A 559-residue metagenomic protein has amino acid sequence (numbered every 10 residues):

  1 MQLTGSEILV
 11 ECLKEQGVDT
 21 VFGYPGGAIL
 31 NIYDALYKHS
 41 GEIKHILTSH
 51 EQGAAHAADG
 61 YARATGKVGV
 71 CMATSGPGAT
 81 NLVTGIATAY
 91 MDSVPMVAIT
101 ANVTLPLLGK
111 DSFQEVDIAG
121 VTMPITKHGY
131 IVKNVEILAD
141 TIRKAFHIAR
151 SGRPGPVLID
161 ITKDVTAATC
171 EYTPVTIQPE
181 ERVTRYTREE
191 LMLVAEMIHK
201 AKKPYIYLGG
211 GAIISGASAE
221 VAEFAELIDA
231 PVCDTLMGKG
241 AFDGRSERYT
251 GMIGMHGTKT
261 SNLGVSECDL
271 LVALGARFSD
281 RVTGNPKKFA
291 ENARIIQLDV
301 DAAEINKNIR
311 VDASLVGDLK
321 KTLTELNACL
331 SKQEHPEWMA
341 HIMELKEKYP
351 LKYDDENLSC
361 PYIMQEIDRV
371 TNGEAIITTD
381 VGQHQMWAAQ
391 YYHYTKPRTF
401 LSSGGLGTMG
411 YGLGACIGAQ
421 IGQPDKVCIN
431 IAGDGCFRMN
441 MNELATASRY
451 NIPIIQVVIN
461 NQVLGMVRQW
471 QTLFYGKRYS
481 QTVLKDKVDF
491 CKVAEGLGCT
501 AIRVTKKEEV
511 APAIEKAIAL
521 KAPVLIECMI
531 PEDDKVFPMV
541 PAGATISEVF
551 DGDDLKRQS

Functional and structural regions predicted by a protein language model:
M1-L330, E366, V370-G373, P453-Q456 (+3 more regions): N-terminal alpha/beta PP-like core and its mobile active-site loop of ThDP/TPP-dependent enzymes
S6-V10, K14, V18-D19, I32-Y37 (+1 more regions): Active-site diphosphate/adenylate-binding microenvironment
G27-I29, G76, S93, P156 (+3 more regions): Glycine-rich phosphate/pyrophosphate-binding beta-alpha loops
I46, E180-T184, S403-L406, G476-K485 (+1 more regions): A short acidic, glycine-rich active-site loop that binds or catalyzes chemistry on phosphate/adenosine moieties
Q114, R449-A542: Thiamine diphosphate
E136, P174, N292-Q383, K507-E508 (+2 more regions): Phosphate/pyrophosphate-binding active-site segments
I295, I367, T379, G418 (+6 more regions): Hydrophobic, well-ordered secondary-structure elements that form the walls of internal hydrophobic environments
Y411, A415-P453, I459: Catalytic phosphate/nucleotide-handling subdomain of diverse soluble enzymes
